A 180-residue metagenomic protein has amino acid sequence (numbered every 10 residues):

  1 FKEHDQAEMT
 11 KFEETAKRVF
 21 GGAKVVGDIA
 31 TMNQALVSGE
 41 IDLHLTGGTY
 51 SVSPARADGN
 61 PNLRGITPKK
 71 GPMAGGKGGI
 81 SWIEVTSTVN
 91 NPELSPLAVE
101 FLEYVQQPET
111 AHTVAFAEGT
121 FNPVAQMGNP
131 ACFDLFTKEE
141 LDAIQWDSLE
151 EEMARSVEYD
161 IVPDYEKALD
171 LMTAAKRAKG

Functional and structural regions predicted by a protein language model:
F1-T67: Ligand-binding pocket segment of bilobal, Venus flytrap-like solute-binding proteins
E13, K17, N33, V37 (+5 more regions): Non-transmembrane alpha-helical segments in soluble domains of secreted/periplasmic/extracellular proteins
G27-A30, P92-P96, Y159-E166: Soluble non-cytosolic domains of exported or imported proteins
T49-S53, G71-M73, E93, P108-E109: Solvent-exposed loop/turn segments at secondary-structure junctions within structured extracellular/periplasmic domains
P61-I80, V89-N90: Short beta-strand->loop
I83: Short coil/loop residues immediately preceding or within conserved phosphate-binding loops of NTP-utilizing enzyme
T86-E152: Mature extracytoplasmic/periplasmic domains
A143-G180: Conserved C-terminal helix/tail region of periplasmic/extracytoplasmic solute-binding proteins
